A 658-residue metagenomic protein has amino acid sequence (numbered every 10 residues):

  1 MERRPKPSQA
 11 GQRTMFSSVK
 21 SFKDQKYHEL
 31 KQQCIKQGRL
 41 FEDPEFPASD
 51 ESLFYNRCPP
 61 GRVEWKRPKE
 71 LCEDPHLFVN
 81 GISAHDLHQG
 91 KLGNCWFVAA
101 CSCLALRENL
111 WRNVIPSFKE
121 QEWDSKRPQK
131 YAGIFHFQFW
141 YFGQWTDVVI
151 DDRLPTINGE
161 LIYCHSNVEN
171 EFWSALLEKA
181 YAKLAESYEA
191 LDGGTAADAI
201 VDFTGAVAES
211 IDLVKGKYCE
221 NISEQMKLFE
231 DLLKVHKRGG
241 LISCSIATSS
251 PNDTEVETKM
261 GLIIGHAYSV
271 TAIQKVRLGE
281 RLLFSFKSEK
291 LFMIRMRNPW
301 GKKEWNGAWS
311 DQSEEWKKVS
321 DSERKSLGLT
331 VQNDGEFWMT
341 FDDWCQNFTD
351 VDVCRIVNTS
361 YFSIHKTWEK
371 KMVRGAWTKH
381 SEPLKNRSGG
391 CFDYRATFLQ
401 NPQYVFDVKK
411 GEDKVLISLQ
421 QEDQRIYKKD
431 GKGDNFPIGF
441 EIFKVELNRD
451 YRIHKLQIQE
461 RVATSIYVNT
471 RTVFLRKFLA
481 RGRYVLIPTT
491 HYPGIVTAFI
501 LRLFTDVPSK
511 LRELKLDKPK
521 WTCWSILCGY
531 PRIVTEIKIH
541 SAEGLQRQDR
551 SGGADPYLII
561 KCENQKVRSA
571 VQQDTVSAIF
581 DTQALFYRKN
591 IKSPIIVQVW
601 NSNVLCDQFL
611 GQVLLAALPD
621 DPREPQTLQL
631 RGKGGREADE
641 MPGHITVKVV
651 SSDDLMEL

Functional and structural regions predicted by a protein language model:
M1-Y557, N564-K566, K592-Q598, G611 (+1 more regions): Structured alpha-helical subdomains that flank or immediately precede key functional sites
T472-R476, I579-K589: Exposed aromatic-hydrophobic patches
V567-V571: Short, acidic Ser/Thr/Gly-rich low-complexity loop/linker segments typical of extracellular and cell-surface proteins
